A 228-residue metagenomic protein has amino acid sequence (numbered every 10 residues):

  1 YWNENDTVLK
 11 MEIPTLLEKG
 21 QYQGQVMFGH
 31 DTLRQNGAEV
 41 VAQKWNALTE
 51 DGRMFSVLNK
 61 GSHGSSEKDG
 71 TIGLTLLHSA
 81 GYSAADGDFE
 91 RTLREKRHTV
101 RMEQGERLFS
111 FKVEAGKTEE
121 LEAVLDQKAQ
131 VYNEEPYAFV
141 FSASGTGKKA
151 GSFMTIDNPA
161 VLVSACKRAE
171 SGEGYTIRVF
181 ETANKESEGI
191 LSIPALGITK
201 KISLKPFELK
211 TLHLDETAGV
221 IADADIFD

Functional and structural regions predicted by a protein language model:
Y1-D228: Terminal accessory/anchoring regions of large secretory-pathway or extracellular enzymes
